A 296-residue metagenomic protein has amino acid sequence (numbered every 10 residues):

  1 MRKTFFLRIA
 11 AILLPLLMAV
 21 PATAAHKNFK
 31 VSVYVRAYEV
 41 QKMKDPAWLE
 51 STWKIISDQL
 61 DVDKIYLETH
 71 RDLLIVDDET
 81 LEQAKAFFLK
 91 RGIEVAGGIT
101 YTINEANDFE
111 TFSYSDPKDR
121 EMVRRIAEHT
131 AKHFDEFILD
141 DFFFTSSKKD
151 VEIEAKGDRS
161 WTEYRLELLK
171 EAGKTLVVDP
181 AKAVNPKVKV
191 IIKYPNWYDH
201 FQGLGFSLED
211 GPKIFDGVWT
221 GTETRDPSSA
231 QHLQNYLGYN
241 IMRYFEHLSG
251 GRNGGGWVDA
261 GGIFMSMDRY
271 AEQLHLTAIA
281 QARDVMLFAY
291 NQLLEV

Functional and structural regions predicted by a protein language model:
M1-R8: Positively charged n-region of N-terminal signal peptides that target proteins for export
R8-A19: Bacterial N-terminal signal peptides
T23-V296: Glycan-processing catalytic domains of CAZymes
